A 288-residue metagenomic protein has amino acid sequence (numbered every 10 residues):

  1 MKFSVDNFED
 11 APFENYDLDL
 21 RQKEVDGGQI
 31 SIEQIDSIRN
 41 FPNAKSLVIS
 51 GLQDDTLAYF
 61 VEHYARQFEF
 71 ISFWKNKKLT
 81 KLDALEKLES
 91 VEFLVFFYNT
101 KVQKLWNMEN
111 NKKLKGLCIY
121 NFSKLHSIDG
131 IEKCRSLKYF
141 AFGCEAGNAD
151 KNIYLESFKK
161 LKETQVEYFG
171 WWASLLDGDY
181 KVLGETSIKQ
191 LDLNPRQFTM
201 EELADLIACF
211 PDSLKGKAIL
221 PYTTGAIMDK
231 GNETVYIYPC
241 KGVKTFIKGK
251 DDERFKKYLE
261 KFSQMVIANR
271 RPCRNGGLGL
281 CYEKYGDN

Functional and structural regions predicted by a protein language model:
K2-R39, N43-T56, V61-L79, S90-Q103 (+3 more regions): Concave beta-strand-loop units of leucine-rich repeat
K181-V182: Aromatic-rich beta-strand edge motifs centered on tyrosine
